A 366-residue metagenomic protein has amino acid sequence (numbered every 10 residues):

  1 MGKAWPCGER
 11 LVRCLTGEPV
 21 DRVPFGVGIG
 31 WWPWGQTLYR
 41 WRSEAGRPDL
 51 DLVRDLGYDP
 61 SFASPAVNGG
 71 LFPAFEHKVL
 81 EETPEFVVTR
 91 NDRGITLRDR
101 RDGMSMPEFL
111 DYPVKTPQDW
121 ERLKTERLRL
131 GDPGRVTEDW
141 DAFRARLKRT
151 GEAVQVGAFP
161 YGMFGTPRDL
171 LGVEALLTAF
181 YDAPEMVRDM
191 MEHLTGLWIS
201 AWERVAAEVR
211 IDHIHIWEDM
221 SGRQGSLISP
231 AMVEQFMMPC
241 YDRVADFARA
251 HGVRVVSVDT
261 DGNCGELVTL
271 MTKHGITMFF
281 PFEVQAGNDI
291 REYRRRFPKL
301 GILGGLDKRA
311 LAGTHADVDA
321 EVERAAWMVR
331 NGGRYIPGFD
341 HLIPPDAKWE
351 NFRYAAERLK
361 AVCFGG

Functional and structural regions predicted by a protein language model:
M1-R42, V87-R90, D99, G103 (+1 more regions): Active-site loop segments of alpha/beta catalytic cores
W34-H77: Segments that shape or occlude catalytic/ligand-binding pockets
E76-E81, E85: A structural signal for short, hydrophobic beta-strand segments that form beta-sheets in beta-rich/all-beta domains
L97-Y112: Extended Gly/Ser/Thr-rich low-complexity repeat segments, especially those forming or decorating extracellular
